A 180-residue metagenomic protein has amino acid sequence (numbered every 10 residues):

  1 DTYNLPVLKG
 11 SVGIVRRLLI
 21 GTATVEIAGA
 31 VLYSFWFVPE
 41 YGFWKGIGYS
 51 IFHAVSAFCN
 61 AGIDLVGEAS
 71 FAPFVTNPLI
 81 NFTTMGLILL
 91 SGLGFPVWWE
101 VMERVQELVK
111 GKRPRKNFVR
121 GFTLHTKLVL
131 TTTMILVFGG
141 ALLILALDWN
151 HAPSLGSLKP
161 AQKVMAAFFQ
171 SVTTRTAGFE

Functional and structural regions predicted by a protein language model:
D1-E180: Membrane-proximal intracellular helices of multi-pass ion channels
